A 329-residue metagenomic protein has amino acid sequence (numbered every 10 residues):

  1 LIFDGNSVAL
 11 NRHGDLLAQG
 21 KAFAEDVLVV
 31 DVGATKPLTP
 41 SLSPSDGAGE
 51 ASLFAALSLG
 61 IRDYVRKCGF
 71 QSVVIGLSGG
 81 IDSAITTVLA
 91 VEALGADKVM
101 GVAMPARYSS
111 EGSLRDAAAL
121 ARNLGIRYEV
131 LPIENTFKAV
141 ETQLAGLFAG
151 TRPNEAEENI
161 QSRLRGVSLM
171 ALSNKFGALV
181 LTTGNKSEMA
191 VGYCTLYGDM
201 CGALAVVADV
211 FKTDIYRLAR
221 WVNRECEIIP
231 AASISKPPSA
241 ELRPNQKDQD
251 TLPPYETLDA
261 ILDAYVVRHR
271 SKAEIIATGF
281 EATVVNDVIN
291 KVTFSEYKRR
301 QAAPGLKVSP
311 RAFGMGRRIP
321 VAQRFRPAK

Functional and structural regions predicted by a protein language model:
L1-I2: Short loop/turn motifs at secondary-structure junctions and domain boundaries
G5, N11-D15, G20-A22, D26 (+2 more regions): ATP/NTP-dependent adenylation/nucleotidyl-transfer catalytic domains that generate, transfer, or process NMP-activated
L10-H13, V32-A34: Short acidic-glycine loop/turn motifs at beta-strand connectors
K21-L38: A short, polar/charged loop-to-alpha-helix boundary motif
A34-G49: Intrinsic disorder/low-complexity segments
